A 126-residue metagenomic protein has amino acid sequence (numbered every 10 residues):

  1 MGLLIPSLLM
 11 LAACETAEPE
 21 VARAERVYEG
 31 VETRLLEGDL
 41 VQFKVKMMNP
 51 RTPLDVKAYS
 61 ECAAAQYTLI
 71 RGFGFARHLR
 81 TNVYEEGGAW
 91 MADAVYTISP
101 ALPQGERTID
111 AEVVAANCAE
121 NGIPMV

Functional and structural regions predicted by a protein language model:
M1-L4: Bacterial N-terminal signal peptides that target proteins for export
M10-A13: C-terminal motif of bacterial Sec signal peptides marking the signal peptidase cleavage site
E15-E18: Bacterial signal peptide processing site
A24-L40: Short edge beta-strands and adjacent turn/loop segments
L36-P50: Acidic/histidine-rich, surface-exposed loop or edge segments in extracytoplasmic proteins
K46-E86: Mature extracytoplasmic domains of secretory-pathway proteins
G88-D93: A short, glycine/Asx- and small/polar-enriched loop/turn that sits immediately N-terminal to a beta-strand
T97-V126: C-terminal partner/receptor-binding element of secreted or periplasmic proteins
